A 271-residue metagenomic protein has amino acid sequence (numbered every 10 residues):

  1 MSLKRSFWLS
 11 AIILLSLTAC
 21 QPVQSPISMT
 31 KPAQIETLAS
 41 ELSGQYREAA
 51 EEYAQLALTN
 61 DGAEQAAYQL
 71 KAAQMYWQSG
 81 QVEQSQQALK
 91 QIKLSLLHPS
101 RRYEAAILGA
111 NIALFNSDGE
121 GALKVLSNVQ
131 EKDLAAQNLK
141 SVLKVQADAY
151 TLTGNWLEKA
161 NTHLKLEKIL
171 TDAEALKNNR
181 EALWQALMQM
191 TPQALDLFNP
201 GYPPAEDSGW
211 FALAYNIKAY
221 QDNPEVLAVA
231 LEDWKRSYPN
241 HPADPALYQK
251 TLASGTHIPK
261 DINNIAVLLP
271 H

Functional and structural regions predicted by a protein language model:
L17-E36: Bacterial Sec signal peptide processing site at the extreme N-terminus
P22-S25, A54-A63, K90-P99, S127-A136 (+5 more regions): Solenoid-like repeat scaffolds
K31-T59, K71-Q78: Alpha-helical segment of the N-proximal tetratricopeptide repeat
I35, K71, L108, N138-S141 (+2 more regions): "A position-specific structural signal for the A-helix of alpha-solenoid helical repeats
A175, L183-L269: Long amphipathic alpha-helical scaffold segments
